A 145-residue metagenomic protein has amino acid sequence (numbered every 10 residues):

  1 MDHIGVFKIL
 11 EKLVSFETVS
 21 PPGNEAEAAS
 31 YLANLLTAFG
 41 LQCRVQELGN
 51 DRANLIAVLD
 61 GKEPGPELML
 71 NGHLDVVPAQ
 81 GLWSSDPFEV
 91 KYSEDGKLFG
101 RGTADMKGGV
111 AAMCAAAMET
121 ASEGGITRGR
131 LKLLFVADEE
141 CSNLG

Functional and structural regions predicted by a protein language model:
M1-T103, S122-R128: Acidic/His- and Gly-rich active-site-bordering loop/insert found across diverse amide/peptide-bond hydrolases
M106-G145: Acidic/histidine-rich catalytic neighborhood of metal-dependent amide-processing enzymes
